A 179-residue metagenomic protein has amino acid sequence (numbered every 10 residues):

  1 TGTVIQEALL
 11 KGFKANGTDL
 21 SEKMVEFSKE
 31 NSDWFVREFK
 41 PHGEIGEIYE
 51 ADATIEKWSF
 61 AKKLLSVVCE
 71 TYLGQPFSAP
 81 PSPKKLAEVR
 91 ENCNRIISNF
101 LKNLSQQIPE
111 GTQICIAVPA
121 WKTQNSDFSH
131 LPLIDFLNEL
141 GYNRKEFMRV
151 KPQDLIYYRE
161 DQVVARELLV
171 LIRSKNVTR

Functional and structural regions predicted by a protein language model:
T1-R179: Class I S-adenosyl-L-methionine-dependent methyltransferase catalytic core
